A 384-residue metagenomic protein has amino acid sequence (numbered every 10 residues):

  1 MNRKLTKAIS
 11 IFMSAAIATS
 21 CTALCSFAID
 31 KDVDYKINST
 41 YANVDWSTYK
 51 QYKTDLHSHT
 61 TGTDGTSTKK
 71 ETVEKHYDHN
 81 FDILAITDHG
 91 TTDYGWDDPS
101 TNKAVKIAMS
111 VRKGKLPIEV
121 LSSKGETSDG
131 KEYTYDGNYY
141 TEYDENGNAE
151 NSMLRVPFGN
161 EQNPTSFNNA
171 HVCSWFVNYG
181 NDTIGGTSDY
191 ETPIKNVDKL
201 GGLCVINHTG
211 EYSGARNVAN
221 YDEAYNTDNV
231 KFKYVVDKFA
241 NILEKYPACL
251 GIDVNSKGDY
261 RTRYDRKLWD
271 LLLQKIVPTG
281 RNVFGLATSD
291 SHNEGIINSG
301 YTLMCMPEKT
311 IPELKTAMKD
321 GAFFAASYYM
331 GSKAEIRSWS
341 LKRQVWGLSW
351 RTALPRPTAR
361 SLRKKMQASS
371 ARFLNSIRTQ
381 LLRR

Functional and structural regions predicted by a protein language model:
M1-F12: Bacterial N-terminal signal peptides that target proteins for export
K4, T40-Y41, K70-T72, V236-A240: A generic local structural motif
F12-S20: Bacterial N-terminal signal peptides
T19-D32: Sec-dependent signal peptide cleavage junction
I29-T48, T63, T72, V277-F284 (+1 more regions): C-terminal functional module detector
D32-A219, V254-L268, T288-S291: A metal-dependent hydrolase metal-coordination microenvironment
I83, N102, F176, T183-T187 (+2 more regions): Long, contiguous interaction/targeting segments characteristic of exported/extracellular or secretory-pathway proteins
L116-T134, Y234, L354-R356, R360-L362 (+2 more regions): Low-complexity, serine/threonine/proline-enriched polar segments
